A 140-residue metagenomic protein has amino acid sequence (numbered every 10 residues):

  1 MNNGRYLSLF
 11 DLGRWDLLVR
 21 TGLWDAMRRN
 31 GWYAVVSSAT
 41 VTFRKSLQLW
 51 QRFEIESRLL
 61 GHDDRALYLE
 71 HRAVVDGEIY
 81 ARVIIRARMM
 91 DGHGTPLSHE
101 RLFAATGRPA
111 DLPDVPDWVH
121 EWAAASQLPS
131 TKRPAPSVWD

Functional and structural regions predicted by a protein language model:
M1-T21: N-terminal "first-domain core" detector
D11, L18, A39, G94-T95: Aromatic-enriched hydrophobic runs in primary sequence
L17-G61, R88: Hydrophobic beta-strand-centered segment that forms part of the acyl-chain substrate-binding groove
L47-R52, L59-D140: HotDog/MaoC-like acyl-thioester-processing domains
